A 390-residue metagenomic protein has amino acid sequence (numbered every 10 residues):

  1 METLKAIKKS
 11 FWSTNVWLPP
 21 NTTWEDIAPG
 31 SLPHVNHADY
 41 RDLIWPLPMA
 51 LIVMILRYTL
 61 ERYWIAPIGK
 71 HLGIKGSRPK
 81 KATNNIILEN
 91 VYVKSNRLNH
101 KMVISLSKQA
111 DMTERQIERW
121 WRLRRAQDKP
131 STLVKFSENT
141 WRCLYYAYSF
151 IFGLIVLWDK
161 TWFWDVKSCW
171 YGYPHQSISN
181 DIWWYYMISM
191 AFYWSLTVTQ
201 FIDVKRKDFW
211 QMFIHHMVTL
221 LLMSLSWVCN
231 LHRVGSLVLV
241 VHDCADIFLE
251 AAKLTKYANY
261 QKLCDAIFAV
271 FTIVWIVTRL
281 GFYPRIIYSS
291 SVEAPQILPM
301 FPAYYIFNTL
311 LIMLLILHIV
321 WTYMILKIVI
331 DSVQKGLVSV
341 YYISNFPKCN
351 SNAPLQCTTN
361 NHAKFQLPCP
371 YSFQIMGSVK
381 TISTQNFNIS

Functional and structural regions predicted by a protein language model:
M1-R233, K253-N259, L263-W275, Y283-L315 (+3 more regions): Membrane-helix and juxtamembrane interface regions of eukaryotic multi-pass membrane proteins
V241-A252: Alpha-helical transmembrane segments and their membrane-interface exit regions
